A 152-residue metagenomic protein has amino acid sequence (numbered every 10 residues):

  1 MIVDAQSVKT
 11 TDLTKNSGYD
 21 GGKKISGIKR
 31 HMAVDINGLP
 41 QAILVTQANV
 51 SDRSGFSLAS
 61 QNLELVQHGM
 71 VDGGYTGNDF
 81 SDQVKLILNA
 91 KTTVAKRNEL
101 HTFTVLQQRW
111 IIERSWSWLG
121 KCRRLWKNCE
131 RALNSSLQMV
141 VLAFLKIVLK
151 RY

Functional and structural regions predicted by a protein language model:
M1-I87, R97, A143-F144: Polybasic low-complexity intrinsically disordered regions
I25-G27, N134-L137: A generic fold-level signal
I28-R30, I112-R114, V140: Change "...and in nucleic-acid phosphodiester-cleaving endonucleases..." to "...and in nucleic-acid processing enzymes
R30-H31, S115, A132, I147: Hydrophobic alpha-helical segments, especially transmembrane helices and their immediate juxtamembrane helical caps
A48-N49, E64-S135: Helix-centered, glycine/charged polyanion-binding patches within enzymatic domains that contact phosphate-containing
V140-Y152: Charged phosphate-binding loop/patch that engages nucleotide di/tri-phosphates or the phosphate backbone of nucleic
